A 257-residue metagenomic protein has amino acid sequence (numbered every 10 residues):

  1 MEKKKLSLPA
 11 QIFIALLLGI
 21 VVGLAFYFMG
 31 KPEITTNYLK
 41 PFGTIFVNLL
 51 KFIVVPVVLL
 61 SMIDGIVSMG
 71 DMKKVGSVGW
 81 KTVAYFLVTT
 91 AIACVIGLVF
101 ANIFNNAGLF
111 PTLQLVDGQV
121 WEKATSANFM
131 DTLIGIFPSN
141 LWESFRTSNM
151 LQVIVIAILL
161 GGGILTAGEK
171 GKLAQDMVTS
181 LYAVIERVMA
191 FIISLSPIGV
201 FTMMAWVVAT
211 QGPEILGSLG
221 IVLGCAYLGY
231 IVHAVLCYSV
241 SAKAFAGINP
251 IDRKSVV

Functional and structural regions predicted by a protein language model:
K3, P9, F13, I20-P32 (+4 more regions): Signature of multi-pass transmembrane helix bundles
I34-T44: Perimembrane loop-to-helix junctions flanking transmembrane segments
V57-D64: Small-residue-rich hydrophobic transmembrane alpha-helices
V256: Conserved small/polar residues in nucleotide/adenosyl-binding loops
